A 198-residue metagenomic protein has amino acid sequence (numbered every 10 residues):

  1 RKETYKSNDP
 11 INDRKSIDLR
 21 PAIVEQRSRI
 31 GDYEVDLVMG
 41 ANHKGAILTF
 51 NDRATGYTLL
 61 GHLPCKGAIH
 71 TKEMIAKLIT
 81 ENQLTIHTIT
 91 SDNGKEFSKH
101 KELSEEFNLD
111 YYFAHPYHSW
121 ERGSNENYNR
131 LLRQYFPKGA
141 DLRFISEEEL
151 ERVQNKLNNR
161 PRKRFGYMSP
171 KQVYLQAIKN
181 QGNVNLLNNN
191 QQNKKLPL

Functional and structural regions predicted by a protein language model:
R1-I47: Mobile-element integrase/transposase regions, centering on the N-terminal DNA-binding/Zn-coordinating module
D36, F50, G56, I75 (+4 more regions): Mobile genetic element proteins and their domesticated derivatives, centered on retroelements and DNA transposons
V38, N42-L59, P64: Short conserved beta-strand segments at catalytic cores or DNA/RNA-binding microdomains of nucleic-acid binding
N42-H43, L60-Q83: Active-site beta-loop-alpha junctions of metal-dependent nucleic acid enzymes, especially the RNase H-like/DDE
T55-L59, E81-H87, Y135-F136: Short, surface-exposed connector motifs at secondary-structure boundaries
S91-N93, S98-K101, F113-Q134, R143-N155: RNase H-like two-metal-ion nuclease catalytic core shared by retroviral integrases and related mobile-element nucleases
E106-F107: Short, structured coil segments at secondary-structure junctions
K138-L198: C-terminal domain-tail junction helix/linker
